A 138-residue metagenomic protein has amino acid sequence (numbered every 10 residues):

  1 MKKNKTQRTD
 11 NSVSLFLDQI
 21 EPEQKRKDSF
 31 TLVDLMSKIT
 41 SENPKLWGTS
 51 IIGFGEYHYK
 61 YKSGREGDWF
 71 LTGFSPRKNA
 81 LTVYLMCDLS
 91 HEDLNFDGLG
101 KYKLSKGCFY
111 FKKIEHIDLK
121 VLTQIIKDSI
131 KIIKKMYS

Functional and structural regions predicted by a protein language model:
M1-S138: Charge-dense, helix-prone N-terminal extensions
